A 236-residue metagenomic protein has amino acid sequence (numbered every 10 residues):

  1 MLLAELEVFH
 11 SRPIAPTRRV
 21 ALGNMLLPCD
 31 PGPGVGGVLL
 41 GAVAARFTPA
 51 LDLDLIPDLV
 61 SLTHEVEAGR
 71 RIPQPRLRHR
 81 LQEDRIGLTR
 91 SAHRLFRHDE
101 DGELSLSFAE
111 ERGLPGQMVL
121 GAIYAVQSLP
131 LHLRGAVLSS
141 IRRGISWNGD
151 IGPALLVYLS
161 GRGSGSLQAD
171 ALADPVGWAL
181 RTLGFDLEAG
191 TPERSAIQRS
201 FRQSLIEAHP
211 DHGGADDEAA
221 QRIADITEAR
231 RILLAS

Functional and structural regions predicted by a protein language model:
M1-G165: Accessory regions outside conserved functional cores
L156-S236: N-terminal J-domain/J-like co-chaperone modules of DnaJ/Hsp40 proteins
